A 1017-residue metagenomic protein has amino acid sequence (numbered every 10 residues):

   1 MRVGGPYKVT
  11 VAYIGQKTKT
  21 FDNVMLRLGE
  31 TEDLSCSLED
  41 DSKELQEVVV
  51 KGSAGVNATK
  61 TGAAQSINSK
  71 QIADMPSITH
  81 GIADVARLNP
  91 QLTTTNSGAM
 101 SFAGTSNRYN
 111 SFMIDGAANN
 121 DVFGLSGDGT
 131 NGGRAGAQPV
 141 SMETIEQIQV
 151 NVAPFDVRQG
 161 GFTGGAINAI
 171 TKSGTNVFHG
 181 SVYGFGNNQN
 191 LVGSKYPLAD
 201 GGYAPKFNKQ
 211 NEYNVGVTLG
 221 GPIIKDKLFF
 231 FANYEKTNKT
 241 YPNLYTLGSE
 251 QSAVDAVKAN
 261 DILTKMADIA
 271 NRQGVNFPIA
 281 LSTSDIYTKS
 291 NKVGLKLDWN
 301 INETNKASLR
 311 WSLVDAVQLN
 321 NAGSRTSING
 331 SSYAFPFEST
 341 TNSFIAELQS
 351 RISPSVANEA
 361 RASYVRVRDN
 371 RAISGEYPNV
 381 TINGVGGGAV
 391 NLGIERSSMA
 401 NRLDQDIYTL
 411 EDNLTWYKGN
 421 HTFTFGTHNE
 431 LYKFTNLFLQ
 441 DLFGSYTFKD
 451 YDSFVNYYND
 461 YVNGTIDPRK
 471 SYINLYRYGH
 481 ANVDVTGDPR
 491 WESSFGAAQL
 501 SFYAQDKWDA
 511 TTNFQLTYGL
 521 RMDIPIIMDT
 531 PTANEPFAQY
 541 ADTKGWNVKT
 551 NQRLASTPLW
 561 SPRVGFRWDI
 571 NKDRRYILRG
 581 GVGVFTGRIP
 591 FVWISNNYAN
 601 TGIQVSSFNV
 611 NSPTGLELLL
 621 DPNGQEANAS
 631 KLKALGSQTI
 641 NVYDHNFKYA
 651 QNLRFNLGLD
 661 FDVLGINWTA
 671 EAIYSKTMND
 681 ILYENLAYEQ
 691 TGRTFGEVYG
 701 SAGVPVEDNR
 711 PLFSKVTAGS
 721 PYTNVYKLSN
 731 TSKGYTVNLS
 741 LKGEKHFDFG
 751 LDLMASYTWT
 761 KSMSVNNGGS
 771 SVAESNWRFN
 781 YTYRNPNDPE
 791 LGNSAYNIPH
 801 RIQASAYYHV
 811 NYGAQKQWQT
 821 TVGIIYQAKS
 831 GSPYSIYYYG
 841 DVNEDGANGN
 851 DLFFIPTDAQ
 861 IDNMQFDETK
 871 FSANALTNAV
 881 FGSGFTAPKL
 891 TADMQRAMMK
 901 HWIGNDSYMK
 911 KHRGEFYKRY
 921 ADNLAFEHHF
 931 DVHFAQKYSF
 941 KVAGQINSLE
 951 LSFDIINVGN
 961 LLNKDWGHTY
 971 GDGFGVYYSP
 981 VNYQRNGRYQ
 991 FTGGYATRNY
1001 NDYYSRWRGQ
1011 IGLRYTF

Functional and structural regions predicted by a protein language model:
P6-K17, R27-G81, I114-N120: Short, acidic, small-residue-rich periplasmic hinge/interaction motif at the N-terminus of Gram-negative outer-membrane
I78-L125, E143, Q147, A153 (+1 more regions): Extracytoplasmic beta-strand/coil segments of soluble accessory domains associated with Gram-negative outer-membrane
T94, V157-G160, G174-H179, I224-K227 (+9 more regions): Short loop/turn motifs that connect adjacent beta-strands in outer-membrane beta-barrel proteins
K289, N302-Q505, D542-W546, R693-T694 (+2 more regions): Replace "related TpsB outer-membrane translocases also match" with "some related outer-membrane beta-barrels such as
P531-S561, F566-K727, A925, A943: Solvent-exposed loop/turn elements at secondary-structure boundaries
T669, I673-Q817, T821-G831: Gram-negative outer-membrane beta-barrel transporters
T821-A943, S979-N1001: Extracytoplasmic gating/loop element in the C-terminal half of outer-membrane beta-barrel translocons and assembly
N963-F1017: C-terminal beta-signal and terminal closure region of outer-membrane beta-barrel proteins
